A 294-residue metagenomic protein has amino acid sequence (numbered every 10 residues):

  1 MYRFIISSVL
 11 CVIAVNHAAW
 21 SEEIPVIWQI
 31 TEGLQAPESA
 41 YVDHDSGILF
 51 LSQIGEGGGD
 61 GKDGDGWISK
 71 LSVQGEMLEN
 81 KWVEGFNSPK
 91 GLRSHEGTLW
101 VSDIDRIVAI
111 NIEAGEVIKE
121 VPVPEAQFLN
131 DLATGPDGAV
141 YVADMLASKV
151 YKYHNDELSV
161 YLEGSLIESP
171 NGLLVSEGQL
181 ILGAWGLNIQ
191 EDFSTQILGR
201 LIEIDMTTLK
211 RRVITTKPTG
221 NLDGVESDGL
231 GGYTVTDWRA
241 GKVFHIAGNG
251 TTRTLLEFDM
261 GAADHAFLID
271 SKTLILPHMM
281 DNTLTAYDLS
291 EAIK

Functional and structural regions predicted by a protein language model:
F4-I13: Sec-dependent N-terminal signal peptides
P25-T31, E76-V83, E116-P122, E157-E163 (+2 more regions): A short beta-strand motif characteristic of beta-propeller blades
L34-S46, G57, G64-D65, V83-L99 (+7 more regions): Beta-rich, blade/repeat-based domains predominating in secreted/periplasmic proteins but also intracellular
L51-I54, D103, D144, A184-G186 (+2 more regions): Recurrent small/Gly-Pro-centered beta-turn motifs in extracellular repeat architectures
S52-Q74: Beta-propeller domains
G55-G59, R106, A147-S148, L187-E191 (+2 more regions): Short glycine/acidic-enriched loop and turn motifs that connect beta-strands
S69, V108-A109, Y151, I202 (+2 more regions): WD40 beta-propeller blade core
L71-G75, N111-E116, Y153-E157, D205-L209 (+2 more regions): Short loop/turn segments that connect beta-strands within beta-propeller blades
